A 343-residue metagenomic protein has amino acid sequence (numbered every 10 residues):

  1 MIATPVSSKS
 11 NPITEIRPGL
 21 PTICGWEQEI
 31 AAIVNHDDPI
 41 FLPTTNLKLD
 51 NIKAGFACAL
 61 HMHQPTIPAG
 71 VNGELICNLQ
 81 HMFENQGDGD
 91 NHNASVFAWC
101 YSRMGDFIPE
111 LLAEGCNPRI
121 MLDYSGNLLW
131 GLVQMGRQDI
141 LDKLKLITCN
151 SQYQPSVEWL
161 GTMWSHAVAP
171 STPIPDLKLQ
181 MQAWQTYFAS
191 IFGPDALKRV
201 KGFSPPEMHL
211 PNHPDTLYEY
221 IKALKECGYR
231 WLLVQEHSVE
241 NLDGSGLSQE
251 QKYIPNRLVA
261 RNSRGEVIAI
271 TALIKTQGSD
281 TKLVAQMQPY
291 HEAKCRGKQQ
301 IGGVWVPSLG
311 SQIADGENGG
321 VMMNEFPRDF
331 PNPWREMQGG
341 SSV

Functional and structural regions predicted by a protein language model:
I2-I120, L132-M135, Q154-P155: N-terminal regions that are enriched for targeting/export leaders and immediately downstream pro/stem segments
C24-I30, Q80-W99, V133-Q134, M163-K178 (+3 more regions): The substrate-binding groove and active-site-proximal loops of carbohydrate-active enzymes, especially glycoside
P68, N93, W99-C100, D106-F107 (+4 more regions): Extended, H/D-rich, highly charged conserved domains that either
D90-I108, G136-I147, L177-Q182, D215-Y220 (+2 more regions): Well-ordered, non-membrane alpha-helical segments in soluble/globular domains
G126-P211, E266-K282, S311: Metal-dependent polysaccharide deacetylase catalytic core of the NodB/CE4 family, i.e., the active-site-bearing domain
I140-E158, Q182-T186, Y220-E240, E250-R264 (+1 more regions): Acidic, His- and aromatic-enriched active-site or binding-groove loops in soluble protein domains that engage sugars
W184, I191-S248, N318-Q338: Catalytic domains of cell-wall/extracellular-matrix polysaccharide-remodeling enzymes, centered on de-N-acetylation
R261-V343: Catalytic grooves of carbohydrate-active enzymes
